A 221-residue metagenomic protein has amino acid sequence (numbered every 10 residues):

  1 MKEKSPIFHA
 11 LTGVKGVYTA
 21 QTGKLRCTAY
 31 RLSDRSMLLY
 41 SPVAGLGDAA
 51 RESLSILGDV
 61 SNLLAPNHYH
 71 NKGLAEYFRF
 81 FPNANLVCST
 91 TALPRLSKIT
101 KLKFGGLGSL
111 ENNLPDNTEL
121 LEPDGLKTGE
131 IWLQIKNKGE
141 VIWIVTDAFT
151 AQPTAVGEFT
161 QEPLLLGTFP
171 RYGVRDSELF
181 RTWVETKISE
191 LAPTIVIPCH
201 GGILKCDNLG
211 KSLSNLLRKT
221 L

Functional and structural regions predicted by a protein language model:
K2-H9, K15, S36-P42, L126-T220: Metallo-beta-lactamase
T12-T19, P115-L120: Short, hydrophobic/aromatic-rich segments at coil-to-beta transitions
T19, Y30-N62: Pre-active-site segment of Zn-dependent metallo-hydrolases
G23-K24, V43-G47, N67-H70, G125-T128: Short beta->alpha connector loops
Y40-V43, L64-H68, C88-T90, P123 (+1 more regions): Short His-Asn-centered micro-motif
L46-D48, Y69-G73, L93-S97, T150-Q152 (+1 more regions): Active-site environment of divalent metal-dependent phosphoester hydrolases
R51-L114: Active-site HxH/HxHxD metal-binding segment of metal-dependent hydrolases
V87-I131, N137, R175-S189: Metallo-beta-lactamase
